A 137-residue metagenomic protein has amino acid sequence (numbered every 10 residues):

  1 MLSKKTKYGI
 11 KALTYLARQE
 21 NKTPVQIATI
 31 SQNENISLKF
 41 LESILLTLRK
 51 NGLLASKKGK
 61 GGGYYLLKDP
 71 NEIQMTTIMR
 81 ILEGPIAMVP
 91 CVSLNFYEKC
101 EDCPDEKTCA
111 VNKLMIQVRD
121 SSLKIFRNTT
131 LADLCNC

Functional and structural regions predicted by a protein language model:
K4, T14-I36: N-terminal helix-turn-helix DNA-binding core of bacterial DNA-binding proteins
T23-Q26, K60-G62, N71: A generic structural signal for short beta-strands and their flanking turns/coil linkers
K39: Key DNA-contact positions within bacterial/archaeal DNA-binding proteins
I44-R49: Basic amphipathic alpha-helical segments that dock to polyanions
K50-L53, I81: Residue cluster at the C-terminal edge of the helix-turn-helix DNA-binding motif
L53-K60, Y65-L67: Beta-hairpin "wing" of winged helix-turn-helix
L67-C137: Non-DNA-binding regulatory cores of transcription-related proteins, predominantly C-terminal effector-binding
